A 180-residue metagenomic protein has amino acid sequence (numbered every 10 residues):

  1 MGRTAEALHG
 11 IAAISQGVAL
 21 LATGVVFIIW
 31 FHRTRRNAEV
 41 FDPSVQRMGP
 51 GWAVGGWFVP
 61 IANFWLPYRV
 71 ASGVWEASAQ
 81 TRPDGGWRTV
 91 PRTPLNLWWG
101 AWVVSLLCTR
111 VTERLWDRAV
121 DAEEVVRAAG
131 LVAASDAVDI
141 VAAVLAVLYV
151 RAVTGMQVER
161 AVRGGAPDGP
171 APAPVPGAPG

Functional and structural regions predicted by a protein language model:
M1-E6, V26-G55, F64-C108, T112-V125 (+1 more regions): Membrane-interface extramembranous regions at the lipid-water interface
I11-V25, G55-I61, A133-V141: Hydrophobic alpha-helical transmembrane segments of multi-pass membrane proteins
V125-V132: Non-cytosolic membrane-interface motifs at loop->transmembrane helix junctions
